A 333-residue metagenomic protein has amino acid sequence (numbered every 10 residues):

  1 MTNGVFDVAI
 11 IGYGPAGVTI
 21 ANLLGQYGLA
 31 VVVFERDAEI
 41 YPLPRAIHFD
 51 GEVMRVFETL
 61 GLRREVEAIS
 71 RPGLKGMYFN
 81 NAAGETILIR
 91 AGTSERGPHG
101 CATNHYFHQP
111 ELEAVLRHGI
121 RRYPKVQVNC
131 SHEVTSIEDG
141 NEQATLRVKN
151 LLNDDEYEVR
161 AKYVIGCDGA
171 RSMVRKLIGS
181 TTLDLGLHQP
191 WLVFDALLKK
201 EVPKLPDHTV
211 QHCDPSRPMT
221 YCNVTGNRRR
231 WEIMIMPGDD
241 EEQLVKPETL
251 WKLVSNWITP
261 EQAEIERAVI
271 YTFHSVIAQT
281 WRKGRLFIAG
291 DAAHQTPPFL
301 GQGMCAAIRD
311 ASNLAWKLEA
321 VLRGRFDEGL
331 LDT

Functional and structural regions predicted by a protein language model:
M1-V8, L23-Y27: Extreme N-terminal leader/targeting segments of oxidoreductases
G4-F6, N153-Y163: Core beta-strand elements of the Rossmann-like FAD/NAD(P) dinucleotide-binding domain in flavoenzyme oxidoreductases
V5, G12-N22, L116, G166 (+2 more regions): Conserved mid-domain beta->alpha element of the FAD-binding
T19-L29, Y123: A short, Lys/Arg-enriched amphipathic alpha-helix followed by its capping loop at the start of a domain
G25-R45: Glycine-rich FAD pyrophosphate-binding loop
R45, D50-G119: Active-site-adjacent segment of FAD-dependent monooxygenases/related oxidoreductases
A68, Y78, H118, S136 (+3 more regions): Conserved FAD-binding catalytic core of PHBH/FMO-like flavoproteins
C130-A144: A conserved short coil-to-beta-strand element within the FAD-binding core of flavoproteins
